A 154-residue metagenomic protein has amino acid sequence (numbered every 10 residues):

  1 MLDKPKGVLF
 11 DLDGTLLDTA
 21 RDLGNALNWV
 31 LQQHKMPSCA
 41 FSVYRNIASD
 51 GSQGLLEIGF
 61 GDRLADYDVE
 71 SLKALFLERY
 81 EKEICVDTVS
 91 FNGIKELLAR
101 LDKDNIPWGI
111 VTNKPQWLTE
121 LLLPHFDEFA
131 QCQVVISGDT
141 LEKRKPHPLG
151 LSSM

Functional and structural regions predicted by a protein language model:
M1-N46: Active-site neighborhood of HAD-like aspartate-dependent phosphohydrolases
G24, N28, R45, S49-E57 (+4 more regions): An amphipathic alpha-helix signature
L27, I94-P124: Substrate-recognition element of Asp-dependent hydrolases with the DxDx(T/V) motif
V30-L31, G51-A65, L122, M154: Helix-loop "lid/cap" segments that line or gate small-molecule binding pockets
Q32-S38, D62-A65, K103-D104, D127-Q131: Short helix-capping segments at alpha-helix termini
E57-A99, D104: Metal-dependent phosphoesterase signature
V86-V89, P115-M154: Substrate-recognition "cap/lid" segment bordering the active-site pocket of phosphatases
